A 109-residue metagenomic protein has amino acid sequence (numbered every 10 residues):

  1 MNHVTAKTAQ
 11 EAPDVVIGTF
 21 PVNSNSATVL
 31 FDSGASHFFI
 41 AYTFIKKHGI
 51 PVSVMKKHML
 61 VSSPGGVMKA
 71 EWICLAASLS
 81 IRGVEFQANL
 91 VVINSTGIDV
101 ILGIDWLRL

Functional and structural regions predicted by a protein language model:
M1-L109: Aspartic protease
